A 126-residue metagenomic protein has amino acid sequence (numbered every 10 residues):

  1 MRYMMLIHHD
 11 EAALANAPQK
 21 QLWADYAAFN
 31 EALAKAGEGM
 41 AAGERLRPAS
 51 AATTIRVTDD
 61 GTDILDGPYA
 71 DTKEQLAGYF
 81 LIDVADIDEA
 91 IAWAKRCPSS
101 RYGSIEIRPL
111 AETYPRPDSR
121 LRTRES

Functional and structural regions predicted by a protein language model:
M1-S126: Conserved, structured core segments of small domains
